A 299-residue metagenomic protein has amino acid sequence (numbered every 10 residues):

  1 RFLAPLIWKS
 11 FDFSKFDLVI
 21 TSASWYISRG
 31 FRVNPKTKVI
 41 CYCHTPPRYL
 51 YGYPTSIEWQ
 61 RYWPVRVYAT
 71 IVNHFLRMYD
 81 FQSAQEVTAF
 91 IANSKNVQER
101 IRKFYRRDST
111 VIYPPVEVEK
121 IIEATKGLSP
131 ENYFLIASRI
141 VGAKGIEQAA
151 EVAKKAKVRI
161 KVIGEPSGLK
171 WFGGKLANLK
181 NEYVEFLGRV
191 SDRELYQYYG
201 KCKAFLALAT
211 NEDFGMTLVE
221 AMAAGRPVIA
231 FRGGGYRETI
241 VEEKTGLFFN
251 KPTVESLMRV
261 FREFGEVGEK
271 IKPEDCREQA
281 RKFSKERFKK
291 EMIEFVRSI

Functional and structural regions predicted by a protein language model:
F2-L3, K270-R297: A charged, aromatic-enriched C-terminal amphipathic alpha-helix characteristic of glycosyltransferases across folds
P47, W59-F90, Q98: Membrane-proximal helix-turn-helix segments that form the acceptor-binding/catalytic region of lipid-linked
N96-F104, R159-L187, R193-Y198: Short, structured helix-loop element that forms part of the nucleotide-activated donor/catalytic region
T125-K144, A150-I163: Conserved donor-binding/catalytic core segment of Leloir-type glycosyltransferases
Q197-C202, M292: Short alpha-helical donor nucleotide-sugar binding micro-motif in glycosyltransferases
T210: Aromatic "clamp/platform" in nucleotide-sugar-dependent glycosyltransferases that forms part of the donor/acceptor
P227-A230, I240: Short hydrophobic beta-strand element within catalytic cores of glycosyltransferases and related nucleotide-activated
E242-E243, L247-V254, R262-E269: Conserved acidic donor-binding segment of nucleotide-sugar-dependent glycosyltransferases
